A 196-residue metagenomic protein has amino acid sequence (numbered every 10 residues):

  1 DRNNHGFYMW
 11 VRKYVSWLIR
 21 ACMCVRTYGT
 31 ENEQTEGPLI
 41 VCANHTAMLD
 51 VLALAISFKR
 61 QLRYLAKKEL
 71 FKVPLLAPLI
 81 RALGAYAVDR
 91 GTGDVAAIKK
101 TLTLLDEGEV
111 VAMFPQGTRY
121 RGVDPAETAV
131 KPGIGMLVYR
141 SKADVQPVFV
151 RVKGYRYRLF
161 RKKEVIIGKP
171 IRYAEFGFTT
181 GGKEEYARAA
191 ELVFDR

Functional and structural regions predicted by a protein language model:
D1-C22: Extreme N-terminal tail/first-helix region
D1-N3, A96-R196: Non-catalytic C-terminal accessory region of glycerolipid acyltransferases and related lyso-lipid remodeling enzymes
F7, R20, E33-T92, K100: Catalytic core of membrane glycerolipid acyltransferases/transacylases, capturing the structured, soluble-facing
V15, A82-V88, G117-R121: Short, basic, glycine/proline-bearing loop/turn elements
R20-Y28, T92, V148-F149: Short gly/ser/thr-rich secondary-structure transition/capping motifs
V25-T30, L49-V51, I98-K100, P132-I134: A generic local structural motif
T27, Y64, A85-A87, V145-P147 (+1 more regions): Conserved beta-strand scaffold positions in the cores of enzyme catalytic domains, especially in NTP/NDP-utilizing
E31-Q34, R156-R158: A short beta-turn/loop motif at secondary-structure boundaries
